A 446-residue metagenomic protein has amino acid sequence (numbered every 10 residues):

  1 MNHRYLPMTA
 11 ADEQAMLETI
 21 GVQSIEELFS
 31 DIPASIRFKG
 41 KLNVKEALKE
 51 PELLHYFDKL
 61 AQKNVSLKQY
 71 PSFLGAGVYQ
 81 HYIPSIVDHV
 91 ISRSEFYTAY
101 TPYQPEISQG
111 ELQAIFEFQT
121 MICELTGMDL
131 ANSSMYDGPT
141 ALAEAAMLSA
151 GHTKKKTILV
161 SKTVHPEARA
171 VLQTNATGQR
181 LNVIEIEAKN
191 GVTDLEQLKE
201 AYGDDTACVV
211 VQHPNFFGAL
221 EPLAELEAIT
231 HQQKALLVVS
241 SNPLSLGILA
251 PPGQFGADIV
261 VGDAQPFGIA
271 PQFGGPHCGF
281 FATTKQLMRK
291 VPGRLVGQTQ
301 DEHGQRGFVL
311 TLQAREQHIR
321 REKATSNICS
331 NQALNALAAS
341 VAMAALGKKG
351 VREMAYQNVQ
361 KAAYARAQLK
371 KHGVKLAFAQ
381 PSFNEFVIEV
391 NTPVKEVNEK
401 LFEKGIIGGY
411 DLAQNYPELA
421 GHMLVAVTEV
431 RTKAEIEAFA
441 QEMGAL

Functional and structural regions predicted by a protein language model:
M1-E26, S30-K39: Compact, charge-rich alpha-helical regulatory domains located at protein termini
A34-F116: N-terminal entrance/gating region of PLP-dependent enzymes' catalytic architecture
S94-P105, C123-M128, T153-K154, A176-I184 (+4 more regions): Gly-rich Lys/Arg/Thr-decorated short loops/hinges at beta-loop-alpha junctions or inter-strand turns that position
Y103-I107, E124-A143: Short loop-beta-helix segment that forms the pyridoxal 5′-phosphate
Q119-I122, T126, L142-S149, G279 (+1 more regions): Buried hydrophobic packing segments
T140-Q305, G373, A377, I388 (+4 more regions): Conserved PLP-enzyme active-site core in the AAT-like
F267-H372, L376-A379: Active-site C-terminal subdomain of aminotransferase-like
K349-F439: Conserved C-terminal alpha-helix-loop-beta "cap" of PLP-dependent enzymes that closes/shapes the active-site mouth
